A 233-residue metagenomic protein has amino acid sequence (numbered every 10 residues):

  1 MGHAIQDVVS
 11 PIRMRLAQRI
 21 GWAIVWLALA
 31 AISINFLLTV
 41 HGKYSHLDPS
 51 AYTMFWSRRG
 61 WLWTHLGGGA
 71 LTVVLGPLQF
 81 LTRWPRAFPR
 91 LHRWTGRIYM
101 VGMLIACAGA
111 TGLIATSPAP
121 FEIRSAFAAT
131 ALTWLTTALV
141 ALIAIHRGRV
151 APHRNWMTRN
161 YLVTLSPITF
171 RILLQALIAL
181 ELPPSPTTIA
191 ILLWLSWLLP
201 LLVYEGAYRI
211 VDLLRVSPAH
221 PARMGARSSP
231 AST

Functional and structural regions predicted by a protein language model:
G2-T233: Alpha-helical membrane insertion/targeting regions
